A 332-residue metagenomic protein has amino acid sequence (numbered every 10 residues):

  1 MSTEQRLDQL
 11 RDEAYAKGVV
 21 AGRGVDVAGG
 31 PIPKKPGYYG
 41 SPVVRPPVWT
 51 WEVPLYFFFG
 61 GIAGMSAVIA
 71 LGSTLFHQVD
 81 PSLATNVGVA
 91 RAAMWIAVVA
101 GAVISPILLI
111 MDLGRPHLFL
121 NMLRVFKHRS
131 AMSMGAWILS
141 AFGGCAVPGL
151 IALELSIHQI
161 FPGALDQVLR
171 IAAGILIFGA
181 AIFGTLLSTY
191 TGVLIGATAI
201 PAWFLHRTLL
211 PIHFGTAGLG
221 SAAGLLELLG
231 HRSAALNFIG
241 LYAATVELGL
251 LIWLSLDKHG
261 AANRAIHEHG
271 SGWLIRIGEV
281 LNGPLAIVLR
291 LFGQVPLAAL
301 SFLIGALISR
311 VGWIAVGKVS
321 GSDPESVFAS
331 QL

Functional and structural regions predicted by a protein language model:
M1-Y56, G61, M65: N-terminal regions that are enriched for targeting/export leaders and immediately downstream pro/stem segments
T3-A21, A67, G101-P116, A146-L153: Transmembrane-helix bundle segments that line or gate the permeation/cavity pathway in multi-pass membrane proteins
Y38-E52, R124-A131, L165-V168: Cytosolic juxtamembrane amphipathic/interface segments immediately preceding and feeding into a transmembrane helix
P54-F57, V89-A92, P106, G174 (+1 more regions): Hydrophobic alpha-helical transmembrane segments of multi-pass small-molecule transporters/permeases
F59-G60, T74-N86, H128-S130, W137-I138 (+3 more regions): Long, contiguous internal "core" modules enriched in hydrophobic/ aromatic residues
S66-H128, G135-I138: Membrane helical hairpin/interfacial module
F302-I304, I308-S320: Membrane-helix cytosolic exit motif
K318-L332: Short, highly charged, low-complexity non-transmembrane loops/tails of multi-pass membrane proteins
